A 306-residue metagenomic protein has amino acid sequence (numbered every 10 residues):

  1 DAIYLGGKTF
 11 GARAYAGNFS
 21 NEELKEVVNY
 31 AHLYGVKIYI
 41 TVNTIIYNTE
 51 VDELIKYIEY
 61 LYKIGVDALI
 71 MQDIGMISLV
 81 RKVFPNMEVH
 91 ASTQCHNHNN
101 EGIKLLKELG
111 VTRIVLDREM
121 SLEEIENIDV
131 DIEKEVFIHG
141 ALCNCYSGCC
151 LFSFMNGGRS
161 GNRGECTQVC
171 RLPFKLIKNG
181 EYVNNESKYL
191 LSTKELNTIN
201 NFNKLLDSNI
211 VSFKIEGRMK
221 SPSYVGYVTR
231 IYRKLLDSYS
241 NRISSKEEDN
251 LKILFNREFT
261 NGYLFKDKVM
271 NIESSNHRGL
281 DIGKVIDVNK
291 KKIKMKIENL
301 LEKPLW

Functional and structural regions predicted by a protein language model:
A2-R13, Y34-T41, T49-I55, E59-Y62 (+4 more regions): Surface-exposed amphipathic alpha-helical tracts and adjacent flexible/coil segments at the periphery of soluble enzymes
R13-N29: Glycine-rich, positively charged N-terminal anion/phosphate-binding segment
V27, V80, Y232: Aromatic/hydrophobic pocket-lining residues that form π-stacking "cages" and hydrophobic walls in ligand
G75-M76: Alpha-helix capping/helix-boundary segments
N100-E101: Conserved nucleotide-cofactor-binding alpha/beta core module
